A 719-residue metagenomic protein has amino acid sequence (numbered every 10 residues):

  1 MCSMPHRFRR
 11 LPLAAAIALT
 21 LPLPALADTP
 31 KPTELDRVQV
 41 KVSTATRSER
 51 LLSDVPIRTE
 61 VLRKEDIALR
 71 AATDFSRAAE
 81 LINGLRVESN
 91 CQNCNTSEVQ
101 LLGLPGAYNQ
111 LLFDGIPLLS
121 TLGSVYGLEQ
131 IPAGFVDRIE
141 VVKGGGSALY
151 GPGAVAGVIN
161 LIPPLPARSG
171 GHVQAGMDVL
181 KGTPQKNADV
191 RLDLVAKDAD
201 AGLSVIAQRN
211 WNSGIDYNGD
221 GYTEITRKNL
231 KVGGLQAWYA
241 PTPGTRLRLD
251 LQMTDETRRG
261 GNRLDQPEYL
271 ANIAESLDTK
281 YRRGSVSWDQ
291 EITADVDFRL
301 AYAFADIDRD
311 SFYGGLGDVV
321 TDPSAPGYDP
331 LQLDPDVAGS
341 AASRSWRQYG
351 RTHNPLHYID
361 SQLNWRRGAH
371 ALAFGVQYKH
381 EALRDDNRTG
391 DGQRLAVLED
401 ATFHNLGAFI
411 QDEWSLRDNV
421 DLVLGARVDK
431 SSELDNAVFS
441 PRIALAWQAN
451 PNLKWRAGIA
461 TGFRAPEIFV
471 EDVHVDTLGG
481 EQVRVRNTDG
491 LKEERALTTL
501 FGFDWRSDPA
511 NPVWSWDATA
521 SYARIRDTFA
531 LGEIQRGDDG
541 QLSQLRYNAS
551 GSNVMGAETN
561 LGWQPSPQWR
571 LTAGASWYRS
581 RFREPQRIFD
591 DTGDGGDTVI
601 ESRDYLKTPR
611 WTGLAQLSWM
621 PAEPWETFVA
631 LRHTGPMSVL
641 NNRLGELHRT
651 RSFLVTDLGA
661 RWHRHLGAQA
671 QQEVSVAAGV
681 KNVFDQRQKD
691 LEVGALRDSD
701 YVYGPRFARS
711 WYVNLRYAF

Functional and structural regions predicted by a protein language model:
C2, R9, A16, V40 (+6 more regions): Conserved C-terminal beta-signal and adjacent last beta-strands/turns of outer-membrane beta-barrel proteins
L51, S76, E80-P117, D137: Extracytoplasmic beta-strand/coil segments of soluble accessory domains associated with Gram-negative outer-membrane
E98, I116-K143: Short acidic/polar hinge/loop motifs at secondary-structure boundaries that mediate gating or recognition
S120-L122, G134-D137, A148-G219, T226-G233 (+2 more regions): Outer-membrane beta-barrel translocator/receptor signature
T183-W211, D220-R258, S276-D297, R366-F374 (+3 more regions): Transmembrane beta-barrel wall of Gram-negative outer-membrane proteins
R191-L192, D297-Y313, Q448, R456 (+6 more regions): Membrane-embedded beta-barrel scaffold of Gram-negative outer-membrane proteins
N212-I215, D220, E224-L230, G244-E291 (+5 more regions): Flexible loop and strand-edge segments within Gram-negative outer membrane beta-barrel domains
S415-N419, S515, S521-R524, L545-N641 (+2 more regions): Gram-negative outer-membrane beta-barrel transporters
